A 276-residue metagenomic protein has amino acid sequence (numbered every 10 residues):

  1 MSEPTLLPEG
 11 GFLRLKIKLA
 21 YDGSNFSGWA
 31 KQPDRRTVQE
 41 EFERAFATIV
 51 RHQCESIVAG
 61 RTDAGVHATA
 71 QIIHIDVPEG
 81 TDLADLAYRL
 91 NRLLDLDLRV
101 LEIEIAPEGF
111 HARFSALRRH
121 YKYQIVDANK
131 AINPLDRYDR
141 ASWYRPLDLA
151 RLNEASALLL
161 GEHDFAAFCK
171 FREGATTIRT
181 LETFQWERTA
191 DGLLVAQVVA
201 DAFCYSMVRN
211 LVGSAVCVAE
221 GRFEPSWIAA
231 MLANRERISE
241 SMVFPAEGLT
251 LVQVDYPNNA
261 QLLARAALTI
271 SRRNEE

Functional and structural regions predicted by a protein language model:
S2-E276: Structured-RNA-binding interfaces characteristic of tRNA pseudouridine synthases
